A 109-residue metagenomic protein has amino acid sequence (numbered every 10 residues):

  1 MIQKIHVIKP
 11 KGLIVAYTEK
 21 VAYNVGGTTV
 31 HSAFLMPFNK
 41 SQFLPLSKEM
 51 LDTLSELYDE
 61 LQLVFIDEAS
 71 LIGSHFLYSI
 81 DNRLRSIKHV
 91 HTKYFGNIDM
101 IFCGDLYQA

Functional and structural regions predicted by a protein language model:
M1-A109: Conserved ATP-binding/catalytic motifs of P-loop helicase motor domains
